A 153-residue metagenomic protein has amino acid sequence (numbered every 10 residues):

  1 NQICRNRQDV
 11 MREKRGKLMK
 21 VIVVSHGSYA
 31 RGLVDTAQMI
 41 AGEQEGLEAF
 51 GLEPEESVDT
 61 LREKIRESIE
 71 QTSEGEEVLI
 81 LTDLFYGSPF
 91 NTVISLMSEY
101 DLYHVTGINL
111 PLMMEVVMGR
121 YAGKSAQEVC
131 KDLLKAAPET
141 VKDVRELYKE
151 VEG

Functional and structural regions predicted by a protein language model:
R12-G153: N-terminal loops that bind phosphate or other acidic moieties and the adjacent beta-alpha structural core
